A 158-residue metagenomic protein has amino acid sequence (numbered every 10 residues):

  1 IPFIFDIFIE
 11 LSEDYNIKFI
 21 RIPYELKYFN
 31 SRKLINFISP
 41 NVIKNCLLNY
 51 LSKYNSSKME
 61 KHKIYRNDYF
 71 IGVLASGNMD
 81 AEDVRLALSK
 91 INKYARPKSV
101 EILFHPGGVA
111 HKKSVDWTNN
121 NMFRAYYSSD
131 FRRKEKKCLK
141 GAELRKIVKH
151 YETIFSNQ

Functional and structural regions predicted by a protein language model:
I1: Active-site pocket-lining segments that scaffold enzyme catalytic pockets across diverse folds
D6-Q158: Terminal accessory/targeting
